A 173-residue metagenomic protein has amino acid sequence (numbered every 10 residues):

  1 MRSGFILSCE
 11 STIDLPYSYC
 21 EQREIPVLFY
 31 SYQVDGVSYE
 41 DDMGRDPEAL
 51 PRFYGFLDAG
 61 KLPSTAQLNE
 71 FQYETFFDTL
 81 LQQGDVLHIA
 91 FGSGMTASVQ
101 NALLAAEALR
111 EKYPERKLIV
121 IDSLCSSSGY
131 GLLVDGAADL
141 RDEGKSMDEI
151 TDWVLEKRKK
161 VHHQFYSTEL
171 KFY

Functional and structural regions predicted by a protein language model:
M1, E74-V86: Glycine-rich phosphate/diphosphate-binding loops that line cofactor/substrate pockets in enzymes
R2-G4, T12-C20, I25-Q33, V37 (+6 more regions): Mixed-charge interfacial surface used for oligomerization/domain docking and macromolecular partner engagement
I6-Q72: N-terminal glycine-rich anion-binding loop in soluble enzyme alpha/beta folds
S64, Y113-I119: Ligand-binding "clamshell"
A66-Y73, F91-A97: N-terminal glycine-rich "phosphate-gripper" loop used for MgATP/nucleotide binding and carboxylate activation
N69-T79, L104-A106: Short, charged beta->alpha transition segments
D85-S93, I119-D122, G136: Short glycine-rich or small-residue beta-strand-to-loop segments that form or flank ligand, phosphate, metal/Fe-S
